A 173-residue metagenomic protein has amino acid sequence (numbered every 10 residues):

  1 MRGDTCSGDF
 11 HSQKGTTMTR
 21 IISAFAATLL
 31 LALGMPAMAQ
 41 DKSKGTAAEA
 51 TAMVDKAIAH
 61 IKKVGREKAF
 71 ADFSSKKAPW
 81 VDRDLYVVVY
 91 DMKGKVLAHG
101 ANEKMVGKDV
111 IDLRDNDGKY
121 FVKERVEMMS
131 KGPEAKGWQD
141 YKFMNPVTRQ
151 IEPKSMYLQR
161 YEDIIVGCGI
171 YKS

Functional and structural regions predicted by a protein language model:
R2-S173: N-terminal membrane-sensor/transducer module of prokaryotic signaling receptors
